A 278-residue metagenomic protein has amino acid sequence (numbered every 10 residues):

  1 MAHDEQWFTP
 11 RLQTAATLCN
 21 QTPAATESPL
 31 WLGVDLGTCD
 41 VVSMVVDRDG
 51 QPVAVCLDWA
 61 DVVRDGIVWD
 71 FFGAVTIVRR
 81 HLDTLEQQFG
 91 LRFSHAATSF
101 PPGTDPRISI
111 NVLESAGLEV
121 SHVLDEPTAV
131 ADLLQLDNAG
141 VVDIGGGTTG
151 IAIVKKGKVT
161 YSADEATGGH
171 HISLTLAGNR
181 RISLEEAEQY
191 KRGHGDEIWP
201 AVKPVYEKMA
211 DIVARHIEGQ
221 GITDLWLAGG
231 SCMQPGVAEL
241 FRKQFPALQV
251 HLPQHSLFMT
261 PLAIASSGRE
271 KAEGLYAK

Functional and structural regions predicted by a protein language model:
M1-T38, V42, D47-V141, K158-E165 (+1 more regions): Nucleotide/phosphate-binding catalytic cleft detector across ATP-hydrolyzing and phosphate-transferring enzymes
V141-I144, T149-V154: Basic (Lys/Arg-enriched) interaction patch that binds polyanionic ligands
